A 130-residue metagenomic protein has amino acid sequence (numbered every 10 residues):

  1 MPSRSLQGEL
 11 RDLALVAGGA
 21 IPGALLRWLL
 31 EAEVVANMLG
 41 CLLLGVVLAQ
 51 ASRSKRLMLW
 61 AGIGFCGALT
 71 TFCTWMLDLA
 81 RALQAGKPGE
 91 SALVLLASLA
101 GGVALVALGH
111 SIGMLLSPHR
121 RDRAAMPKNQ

Functional and structural regions predicted by a protein language model:
M1-Q130: Membrane-interface helix-loop junctions in multi-pass transporters/channels
